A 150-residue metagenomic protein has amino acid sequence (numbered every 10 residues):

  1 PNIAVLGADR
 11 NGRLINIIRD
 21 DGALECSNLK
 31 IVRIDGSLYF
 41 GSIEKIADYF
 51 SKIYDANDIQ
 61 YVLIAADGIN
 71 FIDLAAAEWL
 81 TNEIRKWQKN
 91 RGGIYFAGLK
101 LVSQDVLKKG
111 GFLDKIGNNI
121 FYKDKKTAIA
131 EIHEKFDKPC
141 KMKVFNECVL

Functional and structural regions predicted by a protein language model:
P1-L150: Cytosolic C-terminal regulatory domains/tails of membrane transporters and channels
